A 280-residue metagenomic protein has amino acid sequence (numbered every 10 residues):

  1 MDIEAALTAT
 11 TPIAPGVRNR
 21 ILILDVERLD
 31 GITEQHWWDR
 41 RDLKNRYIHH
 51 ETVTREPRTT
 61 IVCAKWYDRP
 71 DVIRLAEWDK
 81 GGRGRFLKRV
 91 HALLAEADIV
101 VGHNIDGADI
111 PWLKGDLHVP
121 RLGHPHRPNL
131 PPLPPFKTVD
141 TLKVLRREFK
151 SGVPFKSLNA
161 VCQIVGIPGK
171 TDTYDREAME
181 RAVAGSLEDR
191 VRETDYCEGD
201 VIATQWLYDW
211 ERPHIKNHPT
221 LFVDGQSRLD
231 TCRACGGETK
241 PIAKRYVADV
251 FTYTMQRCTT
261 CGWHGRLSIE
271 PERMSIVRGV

Functional and structural regions predicted by a protein language model:
D2-A95: Conserved RNase H-like, two-metal-ion catalytic cores of nucleic-acid enzymes
D68-A160: Conserved DEDDh/DEDDy metal-dependent 3′-5′ exonuclease domain
V101, A160-R228: Acidic, Mg2+-coordinating catalytic module of metal-dependent nucleases/exonucleases that use a two-metal-ion mechanism
Q226-L229, M255-C258: Residues immediately within or flanking Cys/His clusters that coordinate Zn2+ in small zinc-binding modules
C232-C235, C258-C261: Short cysteine-rich clusters marking metal-coordination/redox-active sites
E238-K244, L267-E270: Short, non-ligating residues that shape and space the ligands of small metal-coordination modules and catalytic
K244-M255: Short linker/helix segments within small regulatory modules
T259-V280: Short metal-binding segments enriched for Cys and/or His
